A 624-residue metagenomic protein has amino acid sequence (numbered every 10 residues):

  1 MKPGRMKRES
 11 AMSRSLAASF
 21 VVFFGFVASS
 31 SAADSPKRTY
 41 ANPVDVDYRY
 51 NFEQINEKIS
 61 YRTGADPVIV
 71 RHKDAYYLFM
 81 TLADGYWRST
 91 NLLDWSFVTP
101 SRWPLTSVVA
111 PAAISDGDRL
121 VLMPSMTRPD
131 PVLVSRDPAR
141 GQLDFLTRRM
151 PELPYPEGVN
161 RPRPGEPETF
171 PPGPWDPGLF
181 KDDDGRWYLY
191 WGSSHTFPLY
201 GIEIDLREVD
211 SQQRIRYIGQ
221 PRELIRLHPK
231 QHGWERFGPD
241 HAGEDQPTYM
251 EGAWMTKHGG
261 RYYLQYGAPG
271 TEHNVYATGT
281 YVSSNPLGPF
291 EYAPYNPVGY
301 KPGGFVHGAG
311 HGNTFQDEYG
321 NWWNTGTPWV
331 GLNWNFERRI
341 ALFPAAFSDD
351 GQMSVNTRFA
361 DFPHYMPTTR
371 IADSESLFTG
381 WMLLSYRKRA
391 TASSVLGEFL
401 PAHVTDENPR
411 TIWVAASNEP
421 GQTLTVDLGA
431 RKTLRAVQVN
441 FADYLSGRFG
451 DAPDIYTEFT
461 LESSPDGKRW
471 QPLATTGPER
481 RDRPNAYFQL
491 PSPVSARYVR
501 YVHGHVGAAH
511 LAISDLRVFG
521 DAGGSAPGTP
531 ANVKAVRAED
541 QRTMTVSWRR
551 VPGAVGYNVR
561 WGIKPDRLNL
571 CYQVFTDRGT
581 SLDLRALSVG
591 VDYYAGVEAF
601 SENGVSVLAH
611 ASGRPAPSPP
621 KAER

Functional and structural regions predicted by a protein language model:
A33-D245, K257-G304, Y319, T327-A372: Beta-rich carbohydrate-recognition and catalytic domains
Y200-R214, D373-D406: Predominantly extracellular/luminal regions of secreted and cell-surface proteins, especially disulfide-bonded
D406-A474, P484-T529, S547-R549: Aromatic, loop-rich ligand-recognition surfaces of beta-strand-rich domains
H505, A599-N603: Surface-exposed loop/turn motifs at beta-strand-loop junctions within extracellular Ig-like and Fibronectin type III
F519-G553, V589, N603-R624: Pro/Thr/Ser/Gly-rich low-complexity, intrinsically disordered linker/stalk tracts
G556-G590, E602-H610: Recognizes extended acidic, P/S/T-rich segments that occur within or adjacent to Ig-like beta-sandwich modules
